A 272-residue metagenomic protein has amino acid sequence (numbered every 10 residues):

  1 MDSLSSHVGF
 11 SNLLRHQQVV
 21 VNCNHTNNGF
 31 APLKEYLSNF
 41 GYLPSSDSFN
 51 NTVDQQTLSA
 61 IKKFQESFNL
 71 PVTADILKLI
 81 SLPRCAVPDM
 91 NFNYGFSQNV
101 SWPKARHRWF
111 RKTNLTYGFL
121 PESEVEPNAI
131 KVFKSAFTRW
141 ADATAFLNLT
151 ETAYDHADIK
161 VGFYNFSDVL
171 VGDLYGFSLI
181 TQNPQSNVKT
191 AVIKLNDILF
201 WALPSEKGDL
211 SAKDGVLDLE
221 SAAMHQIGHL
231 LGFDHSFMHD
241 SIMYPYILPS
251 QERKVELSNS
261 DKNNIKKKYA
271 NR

Functional and structural regions predicted by a protein language model:
M1-R272: Zinc-dependent metalloendopeptidases
